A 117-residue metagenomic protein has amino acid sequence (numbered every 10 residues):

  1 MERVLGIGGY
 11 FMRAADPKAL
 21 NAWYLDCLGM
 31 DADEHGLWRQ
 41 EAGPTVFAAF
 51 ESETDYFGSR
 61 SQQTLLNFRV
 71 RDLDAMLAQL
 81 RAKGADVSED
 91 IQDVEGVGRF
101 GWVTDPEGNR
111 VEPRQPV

Functional and structural regions predicted by a protein language model:
M1-G9, A78-V117: Vicinal oxygen chelate
M1-N21, T64-L66, V117: N-terminal beta-strand motif that seeds the catalytic metal site of vicinal oxygen chelate
D16, D72, D105: Acidic di-acidic motifs
N21, D31, A85-S88: A generic "structured core" feature
Y24: Terminal peptide-recognition signature
L28-Q63, V103-P106, R110-V117: Conserved short beta-strand elements that form part of the metal-binding/catalytic scaffold of enzyme active sites
S59-A85: Mid-chain, well-packed structural core segment of small domains
